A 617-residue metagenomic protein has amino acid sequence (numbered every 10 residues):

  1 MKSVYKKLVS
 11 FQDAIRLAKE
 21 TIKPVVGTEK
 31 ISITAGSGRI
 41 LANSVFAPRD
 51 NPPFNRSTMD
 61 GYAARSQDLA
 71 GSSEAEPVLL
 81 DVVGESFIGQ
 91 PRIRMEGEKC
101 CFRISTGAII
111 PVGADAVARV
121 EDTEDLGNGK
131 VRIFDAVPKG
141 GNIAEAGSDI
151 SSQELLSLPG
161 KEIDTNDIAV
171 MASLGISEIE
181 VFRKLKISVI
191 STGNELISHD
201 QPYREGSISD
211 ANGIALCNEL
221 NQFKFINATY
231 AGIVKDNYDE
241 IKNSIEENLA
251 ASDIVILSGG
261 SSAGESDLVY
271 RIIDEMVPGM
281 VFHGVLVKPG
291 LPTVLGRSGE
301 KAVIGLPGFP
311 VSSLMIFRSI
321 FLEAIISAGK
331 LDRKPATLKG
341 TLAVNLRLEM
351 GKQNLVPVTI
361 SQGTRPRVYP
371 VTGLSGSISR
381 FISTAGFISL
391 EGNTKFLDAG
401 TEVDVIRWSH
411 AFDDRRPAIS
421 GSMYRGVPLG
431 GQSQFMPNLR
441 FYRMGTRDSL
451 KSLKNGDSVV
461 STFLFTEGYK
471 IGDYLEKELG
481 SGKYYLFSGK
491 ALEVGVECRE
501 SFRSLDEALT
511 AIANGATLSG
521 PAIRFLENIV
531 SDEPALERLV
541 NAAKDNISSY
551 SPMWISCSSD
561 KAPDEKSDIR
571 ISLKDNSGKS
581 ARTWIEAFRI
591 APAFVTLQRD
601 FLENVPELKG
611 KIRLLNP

Functional and structural regions predicted by a protein language model:
K2-Q12, S177-L306, V311-M315, K451 (+3 more regions): Helix-rich terminal scaffold detector
S3-Q12, S44-V45, Y62-K235, G363-G373 (+3 more regions): Short, glycine/charged-enriched hinge/interface segments at domain edges or termini
L8, Q12-I15, E29-G38, N43 (+4 more regions): Flexible glycine/proline-rich
A18-V25, L174-S177, L196, E219 (+9 more regions): Change "in soluble alpha/beta enzymes" to "in soluble alpha/beta proteins
G27-L79, V460, K470-G482: Translation machinery proteins
R103-S105, F134, L158, V189-T192 (+5 more regions): Short beta-strand segments
S252, T384-A385, G515, S567: Short, well-ordered alpha-helix to beta-strand connector turns
D414-D457, G472, S481-Y484, S488-P617: Small-molecule-sensing regulatory modules
